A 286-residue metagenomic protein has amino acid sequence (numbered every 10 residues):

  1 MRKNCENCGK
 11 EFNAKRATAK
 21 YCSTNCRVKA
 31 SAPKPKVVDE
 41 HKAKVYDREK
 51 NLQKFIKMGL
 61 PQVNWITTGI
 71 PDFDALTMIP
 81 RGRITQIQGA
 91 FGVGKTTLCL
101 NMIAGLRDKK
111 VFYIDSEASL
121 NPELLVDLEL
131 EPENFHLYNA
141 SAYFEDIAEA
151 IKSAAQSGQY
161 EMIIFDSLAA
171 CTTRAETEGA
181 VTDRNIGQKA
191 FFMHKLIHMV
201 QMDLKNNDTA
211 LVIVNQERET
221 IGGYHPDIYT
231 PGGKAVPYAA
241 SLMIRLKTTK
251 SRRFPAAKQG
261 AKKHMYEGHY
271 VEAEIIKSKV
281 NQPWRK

Functional and structural regions predicted by a protein language model:
M1-P35: BZIP DNA-binding basic region
K34-L60, N64-I66, P71, P122 (+1 more regions): C-terminal regions of RecA-like/P-loop NTPase motor modules
H41-H136, K152-Q156: The Walker A/P-loop phosphate-binding site
I84-Q86, K110, E161-I164, A210: Residue-level preference for the first positions of well-ordered beta-strands
G89, D115, S167-A169, T248 (+1 more regions): Flexible glycine-/small-residue-rich
L120, C171-T172, T220: Catalytic P-loop NTPase motifs of RecA-like helicase/translocase cores
A140-T209: Phosphate-binding/switch loop-helix module in NTP-utilizing enzymes
I186-K286: Phosphate-binding/switch region of NTP-binding enzymes
